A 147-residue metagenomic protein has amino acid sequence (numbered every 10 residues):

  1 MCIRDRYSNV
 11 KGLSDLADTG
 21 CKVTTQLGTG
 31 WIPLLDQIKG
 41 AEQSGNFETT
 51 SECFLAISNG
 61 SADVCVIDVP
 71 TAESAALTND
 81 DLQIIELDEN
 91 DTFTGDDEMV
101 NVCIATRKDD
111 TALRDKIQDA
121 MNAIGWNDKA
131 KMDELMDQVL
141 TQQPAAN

Functional and structural regions predicted by a protein language model:
R4-N147: Proline/Glycine/Serine-rich low-complexity intrinsically disordered segments that serve as flexible stalks/linkers
